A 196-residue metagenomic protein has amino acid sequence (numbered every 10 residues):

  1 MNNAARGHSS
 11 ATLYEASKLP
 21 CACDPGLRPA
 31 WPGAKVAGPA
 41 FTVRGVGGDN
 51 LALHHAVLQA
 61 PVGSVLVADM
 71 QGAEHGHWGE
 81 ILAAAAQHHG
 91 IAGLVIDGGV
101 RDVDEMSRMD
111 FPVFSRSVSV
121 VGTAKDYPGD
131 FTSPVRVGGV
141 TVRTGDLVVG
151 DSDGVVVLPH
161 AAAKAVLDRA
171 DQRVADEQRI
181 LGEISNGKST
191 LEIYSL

Functional and structural regions predicted by a protein language model:
M1-T144, L158-S189, S195-L196: Feature captures the catalytic cores and cofactor-binding loops of soluble hydro-lyases/lyases that act on carboxylate
V148: C-terminal binding/interaction regions
D153-V156: Channel- or pocket-lining gating/hinge segments that regulate access to a cavity or pore
